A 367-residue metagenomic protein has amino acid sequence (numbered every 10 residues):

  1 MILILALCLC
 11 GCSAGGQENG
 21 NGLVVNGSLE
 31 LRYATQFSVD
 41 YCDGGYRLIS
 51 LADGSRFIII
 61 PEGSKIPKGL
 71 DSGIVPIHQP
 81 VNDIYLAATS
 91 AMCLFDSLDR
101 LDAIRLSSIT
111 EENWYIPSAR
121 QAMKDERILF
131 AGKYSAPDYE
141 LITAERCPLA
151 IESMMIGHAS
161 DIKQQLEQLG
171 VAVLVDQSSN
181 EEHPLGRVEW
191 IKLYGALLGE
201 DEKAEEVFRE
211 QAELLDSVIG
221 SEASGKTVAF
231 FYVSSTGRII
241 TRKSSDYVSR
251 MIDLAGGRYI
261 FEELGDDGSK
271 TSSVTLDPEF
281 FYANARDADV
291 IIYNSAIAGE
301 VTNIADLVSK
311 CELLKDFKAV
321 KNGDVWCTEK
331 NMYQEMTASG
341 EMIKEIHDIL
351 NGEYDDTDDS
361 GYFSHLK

Functional and structural regions predicted by a protein language model:
L7-G11: C-terminal motif of bacterial Sec signal peptides marking the signal peptidase cleavage site
C12-M92, K203-F230, Y354-K367: Bacterial Sec-exported substrate-binding components of ABC uptake systems
S50-D53, F57-T143, L149-M155: A short, structured surface patch at a secondary-structure boundary
N82, S90-M92, S107-S118, H158-D161 (+2 more regions): Extracytoplasmic ligand-binding site segments that recognize negatively charged/polar headgroups
D83-L86, A103-S107, L149-S153, V173-D176 (+5 more regions): Structural recognition of the beta-strand scaffold that forms the well-ordered cores of secreted hydrolase catalytic
Y85, G132-P137, S153-S160, E181-V188 (+6 more regions): Soluble non-cytosolic domains of exported or imported proteins
E181-E206, E210, V290-K367: Structured C-terminal subdomain patch of bacterial secreted/periplasmic proteins
L214, V218-T302: Flexible, glycine-rich surface segments
